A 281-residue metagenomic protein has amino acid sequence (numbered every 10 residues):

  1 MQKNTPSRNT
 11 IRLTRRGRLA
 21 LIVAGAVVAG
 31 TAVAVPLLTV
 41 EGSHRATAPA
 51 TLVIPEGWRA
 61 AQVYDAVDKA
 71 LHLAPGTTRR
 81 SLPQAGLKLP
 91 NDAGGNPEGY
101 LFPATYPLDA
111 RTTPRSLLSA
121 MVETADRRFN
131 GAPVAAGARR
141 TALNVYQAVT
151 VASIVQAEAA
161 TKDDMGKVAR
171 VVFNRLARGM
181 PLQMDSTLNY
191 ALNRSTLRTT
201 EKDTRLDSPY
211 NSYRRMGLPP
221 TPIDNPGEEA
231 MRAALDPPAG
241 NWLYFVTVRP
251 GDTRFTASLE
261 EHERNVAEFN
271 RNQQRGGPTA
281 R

Functional and structural regions predicted by a protein language model:
M1-L19, V27, G277: Terminal targeting segments of Actinobacterial cell-envelope proteins
L13-A24, M231-L235, F269-N270: Short alpha-helical interface patches
G17-A20, G25, P36-P133: Signal peptide-directed extracytoplasmic domains
V27-V33, I154: Hydrophobic core
K88-R281: Bacterial extracytoplasmic/cell-wall-associated proteins, especially those involved in peptidoglycan
